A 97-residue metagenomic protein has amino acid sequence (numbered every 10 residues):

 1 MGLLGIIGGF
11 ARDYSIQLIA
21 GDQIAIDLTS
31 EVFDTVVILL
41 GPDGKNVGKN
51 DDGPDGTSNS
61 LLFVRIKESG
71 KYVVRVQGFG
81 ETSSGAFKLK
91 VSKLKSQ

Functional and structural regions predicted by a protein language model:
M1-A25, T57-L62: Non-catalytic, beta-strand-enriched accessory regions in extracellular/secretory proteins and membrane protein
L3-L4, L18, L28, L39-L40 (+3 more regions): Generic detector of leucine side chains in alpha-helical contexts
G9, I19, V32-F33, T82-S84: A cross-taxa feature marking solvent-exposed loop/turn segments within ectodomains of secreted and single-pass membrane
R12-S15, G41-G44, K71-Q97: C-terminal edge strands of extracellular/lumenal beta-sandwich accessory domains
S15-S30, V37, Y72-V76: Hydrophobic beta-strand segments within beta-rich accessory/binding domains
V32-N59, F79: Surface-exposed beta-strand/loop patches in noncatalytic accessory domains and peripheral targeting/linker segments
